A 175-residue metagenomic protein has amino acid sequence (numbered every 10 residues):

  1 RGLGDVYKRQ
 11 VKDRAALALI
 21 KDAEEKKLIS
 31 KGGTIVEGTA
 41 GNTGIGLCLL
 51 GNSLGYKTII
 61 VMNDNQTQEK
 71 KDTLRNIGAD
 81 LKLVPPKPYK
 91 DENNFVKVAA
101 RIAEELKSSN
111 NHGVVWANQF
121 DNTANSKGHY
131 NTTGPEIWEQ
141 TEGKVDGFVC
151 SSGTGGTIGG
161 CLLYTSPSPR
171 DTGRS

Functional and structural regions predicted by a protein language model:
R1, D5-L28: Positively charged, low-complexity intrinsically disordered leader regions
G2-Y7, Y164-S175: Single conserved hydrophobic/aromatic residue that forms the stacking wall/gate of nucleotide- or nucleobase-binding
D5-D13, K31-G33, F120-S126: A glycine-/small-polar-enriched, mobile loop at the entrance of the PLP active site in fold-type I
A16-A23, L47, A99, T157 (+1 more regions): Buried hydrophobic packing segments
K26-I29, Q140-E142: Glycine-rich helix-loop-beta junction characteristic of Rossmann-like nucleotide cofactor-binding loops
I29-N63, V145-I158: A short, small-residue-rich loop immediately preceding and capping a beta-strand
I59-G147: Small/polar-residue-rich loop-to-helix segments that shape phosphate-bearing ligand pockets
